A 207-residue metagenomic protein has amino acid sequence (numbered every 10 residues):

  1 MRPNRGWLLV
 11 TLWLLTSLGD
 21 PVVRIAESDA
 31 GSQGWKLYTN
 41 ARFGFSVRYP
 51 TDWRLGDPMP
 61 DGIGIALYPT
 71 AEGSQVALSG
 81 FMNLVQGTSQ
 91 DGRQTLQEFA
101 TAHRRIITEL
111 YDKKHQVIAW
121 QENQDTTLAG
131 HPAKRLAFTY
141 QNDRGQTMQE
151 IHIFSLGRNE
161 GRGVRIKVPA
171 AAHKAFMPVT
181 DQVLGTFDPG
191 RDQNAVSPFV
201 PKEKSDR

Functional and structural regions predicted by a protein language model:
M1-L8: Bacterial N-terminal signal peptides that target proteins for export
L9-S17: Bacterial N-terminal signal peptides
V22-S32, V76, F81-R93, Q97 (+1 more regions): Compositionally biased, proline/threonine/alanine/serine-rich low-complexity intrinsically disordered stretches
S28-G62: N-terminal "mature-domain start" segment
W35, P50, G64, A100-R104 (+2 more regions): Extracytoplasmic/secreted envelope proteins and their assembly/folding machinery, especially bacterial periplasmic
W35, W53-R54, V117, A133 (+1 more regions): Short glycine-aromatic motifs
W53, N159-R207: Surface-exposed amphipathic alpha-helical segments
P58-L156, E160-G163, V168-A170: Conserved polar/disulfide-associated segments of primarily extracytoplasmic proteins
